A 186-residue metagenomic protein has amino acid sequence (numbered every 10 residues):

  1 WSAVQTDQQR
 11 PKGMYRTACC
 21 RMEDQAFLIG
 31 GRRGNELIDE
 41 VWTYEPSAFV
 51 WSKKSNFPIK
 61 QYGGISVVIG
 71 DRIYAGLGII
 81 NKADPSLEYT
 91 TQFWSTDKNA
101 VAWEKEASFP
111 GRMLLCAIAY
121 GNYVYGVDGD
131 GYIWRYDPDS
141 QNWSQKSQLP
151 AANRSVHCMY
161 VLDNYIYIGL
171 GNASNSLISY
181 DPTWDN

Functional and structural regions predicted by a protein language model:
W1-N186: Kelch-like beta-propeller repeat domains
